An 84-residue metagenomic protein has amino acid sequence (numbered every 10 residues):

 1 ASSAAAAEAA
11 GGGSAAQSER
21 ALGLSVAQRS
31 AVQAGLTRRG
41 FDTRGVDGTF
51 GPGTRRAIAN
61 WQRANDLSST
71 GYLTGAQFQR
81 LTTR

Functional and structural regions predicted by a protein language model:
A1-G45: Acidic, Ser/Thr/Pro/Gly-enriched interdomain connector segments
L22-A27, T37-R55, N60-Q79: Short acidic, glycine/serine/threonine-rich helix-capping segments at coil-helix boundaries
T82-R84: Short, solvent-exposed mixed-charge patches
